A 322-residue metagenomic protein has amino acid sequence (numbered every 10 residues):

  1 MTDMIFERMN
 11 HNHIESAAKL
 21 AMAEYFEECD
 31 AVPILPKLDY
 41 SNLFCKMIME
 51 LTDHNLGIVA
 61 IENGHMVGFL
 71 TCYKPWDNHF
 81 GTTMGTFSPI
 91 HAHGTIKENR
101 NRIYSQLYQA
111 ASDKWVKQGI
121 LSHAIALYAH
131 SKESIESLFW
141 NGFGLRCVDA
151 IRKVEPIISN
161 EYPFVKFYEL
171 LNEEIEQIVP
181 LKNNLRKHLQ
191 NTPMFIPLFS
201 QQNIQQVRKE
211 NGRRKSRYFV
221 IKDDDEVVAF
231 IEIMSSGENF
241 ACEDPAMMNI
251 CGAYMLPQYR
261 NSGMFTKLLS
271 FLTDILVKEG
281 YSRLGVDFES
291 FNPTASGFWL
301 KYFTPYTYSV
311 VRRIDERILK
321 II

Functional and structural regions predicted by a protein language model:
M4-K19, Y25-D30, K166-R186: A short beta-loop-alpha structural element at the N-terminal edge of CoA-dependent acyl/N-acetyltransferase catalytic
E24-Q106, D223, V228-A253: Conserved donor-binding loop and adjoining core beta-sheet/short helix segment in diverse acyl/aminoacyl transferases
P89-P163, S296, K301-F303, T307-R317: Acyl-donor-binding surface of acyltransferase catalytic domains
E98-D113, G252-M255, N261-D274, K278 (+1 more regions): Conserved acetyl-CoA-binding loop-helix of GNAT-fold acetyltransferases
H123-A126, I250, L284-F288: Conserved hydrophobic beta-strand within the GNAT/NAT acetyltransferase core sheet that lines the active-site cleft
P163-M248: Flexible, substrate/cofactor-facing loop regions flanked by secondary structure within enzyme catalytic domains
N261, L268-I322: Short hairpin/turn module used for nucleic-acid contact or packing/dimerization
